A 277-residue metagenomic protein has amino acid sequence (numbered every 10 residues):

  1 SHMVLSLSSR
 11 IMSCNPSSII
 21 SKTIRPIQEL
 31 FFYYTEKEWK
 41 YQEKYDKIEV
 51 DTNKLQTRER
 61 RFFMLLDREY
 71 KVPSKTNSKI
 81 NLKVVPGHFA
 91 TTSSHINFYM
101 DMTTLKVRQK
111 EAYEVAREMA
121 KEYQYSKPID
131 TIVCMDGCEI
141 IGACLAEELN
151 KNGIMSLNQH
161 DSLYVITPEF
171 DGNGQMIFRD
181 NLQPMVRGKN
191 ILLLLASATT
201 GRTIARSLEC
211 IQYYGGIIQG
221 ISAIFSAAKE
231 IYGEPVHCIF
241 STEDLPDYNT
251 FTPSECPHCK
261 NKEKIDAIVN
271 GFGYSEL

Functional and structural regions predicted by a protein language model:
S1-H2, S6-R25, W39: Low-acidity, Ser/Thr- and Arg-rich intrinsically disordered low-complexity segments
T23-R25, L30, I48: Targeting/processing segments of secretory and organellar proteins
Y34-T35, K40-Y41, K47-Q56: Short, positively charged and aromatic/hydrophobic N-terminal segments
D51, Q56-P128, G271-L277: Active-site-facing substrate-recognition patch
D51, Q56-R58, F62-V72, T76 (+1 more regions): PRPP-dependent phosphoribosyltransferase catalytic core
K127-C138: Short glycine-rich phosphate-binding loop at a beta-alpha junction
C134, L193-L194: Hydrophobic Val/Ile/Leu positions in short beta-strands of Rossmann-like dinucleotide-binding domains
E139-L192, T199-R202: Short, glycine/charge-rich flexible loops or terminal/linker lids adjacent to PRPP-binding catalytic cores
